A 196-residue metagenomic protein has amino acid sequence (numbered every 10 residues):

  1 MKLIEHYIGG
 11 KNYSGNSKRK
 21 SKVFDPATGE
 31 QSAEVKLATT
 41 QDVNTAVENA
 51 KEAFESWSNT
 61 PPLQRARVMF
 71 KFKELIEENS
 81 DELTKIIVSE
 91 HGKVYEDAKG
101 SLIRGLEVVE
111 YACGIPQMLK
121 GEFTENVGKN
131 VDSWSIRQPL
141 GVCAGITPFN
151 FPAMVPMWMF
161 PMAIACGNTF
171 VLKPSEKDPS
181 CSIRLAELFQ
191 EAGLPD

Functional and structural regions predicted by a protein language model:
M1-E34, R67, G121-T147: Terminal low-complexity tails and localization/encapsulation signals of metabolic enzymes
I8, V23, V35, V43 (+4 more regions): Hydrophobic aliphatic residue packing
N16, I86, G193: Residues that scaffold the ATP/ADP-binding catalytic core of kinase and kinase-like folds
N16, V43, S80, A98 (+2 more regions): Alpha-helix N-cap/helix-start motif
S32-L119: Glycine-rich loop-to-alpha-helix module at the N-terminal edge of alpha/beta enzyme cores
G121-D196: Rossmann-like NAD(P) dinucleotide-binding subdomain of oxidoreductase/dehydrogenase enzymes
